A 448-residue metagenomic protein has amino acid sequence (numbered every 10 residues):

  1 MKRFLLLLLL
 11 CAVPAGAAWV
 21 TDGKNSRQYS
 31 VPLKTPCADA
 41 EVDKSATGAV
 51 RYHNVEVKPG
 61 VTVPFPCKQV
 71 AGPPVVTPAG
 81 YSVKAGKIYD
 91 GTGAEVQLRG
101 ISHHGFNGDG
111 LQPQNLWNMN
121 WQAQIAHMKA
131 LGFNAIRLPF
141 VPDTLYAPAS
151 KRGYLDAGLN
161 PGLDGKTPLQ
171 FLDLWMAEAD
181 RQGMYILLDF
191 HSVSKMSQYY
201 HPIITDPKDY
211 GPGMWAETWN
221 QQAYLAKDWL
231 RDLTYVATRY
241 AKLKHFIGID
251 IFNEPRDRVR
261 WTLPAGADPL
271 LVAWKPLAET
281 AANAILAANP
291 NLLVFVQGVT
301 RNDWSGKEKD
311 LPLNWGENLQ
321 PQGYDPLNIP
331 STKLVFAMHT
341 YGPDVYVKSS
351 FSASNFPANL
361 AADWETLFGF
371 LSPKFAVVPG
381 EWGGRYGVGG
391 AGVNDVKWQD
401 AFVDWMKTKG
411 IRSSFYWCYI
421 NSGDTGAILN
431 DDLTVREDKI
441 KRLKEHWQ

Functional and structural regions predicted by a protein language model:
K2-L7: Sec-dependent signal peptide recognition, specifically the positively charged N-region followed immediately by
L8-G16: Hydrophobic h-region of N-terminal signal peptides that target proteins for export in Gram-negative bacteria
W19-Q69: Extracellular/cell-surface secretome signature
V70-A135, G153-Y154: N-terminal carbohydrate-binding accessory modules
G80, W117, N220-Q221, K227-G248 (+2 more regions): Extracellular glycoside hydrolase catalytic/binding regions
S102-D109, A135, V141-Y146, S192-K195 (+5 more regions): Solvent-exposed loop/turn segments at secondary-structure junctions within structured extracellular/periplasmic domains
L116-A135, T144-Y146, K151-G248, L277-A284: An active-site-proximal structural segment forming one wall of the substrate-binding cleft that immediately precedes
D395-Q448: Extended, alpha-helix-rich binding/interface surfaces that flank or overlap catalytic cores and mediate recognition
